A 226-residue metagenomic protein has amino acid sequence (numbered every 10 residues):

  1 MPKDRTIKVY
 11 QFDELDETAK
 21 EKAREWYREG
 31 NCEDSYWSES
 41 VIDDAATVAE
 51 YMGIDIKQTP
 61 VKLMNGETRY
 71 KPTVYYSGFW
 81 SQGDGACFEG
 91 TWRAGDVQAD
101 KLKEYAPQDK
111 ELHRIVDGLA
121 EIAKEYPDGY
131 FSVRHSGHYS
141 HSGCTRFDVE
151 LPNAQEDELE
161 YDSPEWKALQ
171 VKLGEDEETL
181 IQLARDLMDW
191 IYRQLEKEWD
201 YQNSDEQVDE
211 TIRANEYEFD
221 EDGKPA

Functional and structural regions predicted by a protein language model:
M1-A226: Alpha-helical propensity feature that highlights long, continuous alpha-helices across diverse contexts
